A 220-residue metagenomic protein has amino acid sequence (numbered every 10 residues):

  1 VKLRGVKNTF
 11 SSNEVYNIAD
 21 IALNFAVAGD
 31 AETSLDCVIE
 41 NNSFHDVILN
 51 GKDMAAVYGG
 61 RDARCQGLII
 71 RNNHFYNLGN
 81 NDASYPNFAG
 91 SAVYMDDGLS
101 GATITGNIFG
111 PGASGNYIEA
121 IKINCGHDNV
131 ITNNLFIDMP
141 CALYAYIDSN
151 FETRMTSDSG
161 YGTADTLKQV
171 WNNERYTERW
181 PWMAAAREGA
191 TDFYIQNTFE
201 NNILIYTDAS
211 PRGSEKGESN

Functional and structural regions predicted by a protein language model:
V1-N220: Glycine- and acidic/polar-rich repeat regions and solenoidal domains
